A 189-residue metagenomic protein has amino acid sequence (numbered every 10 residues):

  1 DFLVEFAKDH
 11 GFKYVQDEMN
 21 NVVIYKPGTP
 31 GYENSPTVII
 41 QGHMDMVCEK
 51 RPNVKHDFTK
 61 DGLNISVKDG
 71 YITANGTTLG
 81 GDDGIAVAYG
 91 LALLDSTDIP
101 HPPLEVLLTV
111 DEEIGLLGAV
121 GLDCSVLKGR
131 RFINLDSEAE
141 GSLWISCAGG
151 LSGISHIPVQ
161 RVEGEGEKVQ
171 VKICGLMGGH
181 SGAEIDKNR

Functional and structural regions predicted by a protein language model:
D1-P36: A non-catalytic alpha/beta surface segment that caps or lines the substrate-entry region of metallo-dependent hydrolase
K8, F12-K13, D95-P102, D111-E112 (+2 more regions): Generic secondary-structure signature for well-ordered alpha-helical cores
V15, G31, H56, T97 (+3 more regions): Sterically constrained small-residue positions within well-ordered secondary structures of folded domains
V15, V23, I39, N134 (+1 more regions): Structured core elements
Y32-P103, L108-I114, A119-G121, G129-R130: Active-site metal-coordination/substrate-binding segment of hydrolases, especially metallo-dependent peptidases
G62-L63, K68-T77, E112-G115, A119-R189: Midchain, well-structured core segments that form catalytic/ion-binding scaffolds
